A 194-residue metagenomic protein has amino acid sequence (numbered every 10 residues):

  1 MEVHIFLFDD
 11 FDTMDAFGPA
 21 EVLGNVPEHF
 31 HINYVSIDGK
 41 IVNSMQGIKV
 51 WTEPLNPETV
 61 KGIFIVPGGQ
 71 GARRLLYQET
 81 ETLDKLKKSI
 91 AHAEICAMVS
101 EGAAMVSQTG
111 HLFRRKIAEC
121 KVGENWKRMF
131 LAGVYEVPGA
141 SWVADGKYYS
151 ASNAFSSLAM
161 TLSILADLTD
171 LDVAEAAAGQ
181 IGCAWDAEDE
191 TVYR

Functional and structural regions predicted by a protein language model:
M1-C96, A104-Q108, F113-R114, F130-G139 (+1 more regions): Extended, subdomain-level signal for the structured scaffold at the beginning of enzyme domains
A118-E119: Class I SAM-dependent methyltransferase SAM-binding "motif I" and its flanking Rossmann-like core
E124-W126: Internal amphipathic helical hairpin motif
W142-A144: Short linear capping/connector segments at secondary-structure termini
G146-N153: A short glycine-threonine-serine/GTX helix/turn-capping micro-motif
